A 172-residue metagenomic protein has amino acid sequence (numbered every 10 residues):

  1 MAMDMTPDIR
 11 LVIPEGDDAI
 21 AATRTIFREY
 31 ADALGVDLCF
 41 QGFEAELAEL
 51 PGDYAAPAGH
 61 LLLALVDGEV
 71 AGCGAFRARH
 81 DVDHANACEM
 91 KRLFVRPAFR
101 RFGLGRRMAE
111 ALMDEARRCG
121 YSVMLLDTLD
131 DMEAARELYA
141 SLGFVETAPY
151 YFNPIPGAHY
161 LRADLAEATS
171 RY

Functional and structural regions predicted by a protein language model:
D8, S122-L142, A148-Y172: C-terminal "cap" of GNAT-fold acetyltransferases
R10-K91, R96-P97, A109-A111, E115 (+2 more regions): Acetyl-CoA-dependent GNAT
R96-F102, D130-D131: Active-site acidic-Proline motif in GNAT/NAT acetyltransferases
F102, R106, E110: Residues forming the Rossmann-fold NAD(P)(H) cofactor-binding site
G103, G120, G143: Short glycine-rich hinge loops at helix-strand junctions in the catalytic core of two-component histidine kinases
A109, A116-D127: Conserved GNAT acetyl-CoA-binding A-motif
